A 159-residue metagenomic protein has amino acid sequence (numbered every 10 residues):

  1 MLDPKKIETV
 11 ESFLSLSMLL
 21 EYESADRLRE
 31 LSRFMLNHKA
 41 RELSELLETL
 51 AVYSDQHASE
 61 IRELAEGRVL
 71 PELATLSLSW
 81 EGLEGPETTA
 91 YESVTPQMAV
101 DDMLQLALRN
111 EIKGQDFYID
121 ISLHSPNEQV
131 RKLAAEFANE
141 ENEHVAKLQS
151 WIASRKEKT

Functional and structural regions predicted by a protein language model:
M1-K5: Short, charged/polar, low-complexity loop and linker segments that flank or interrupt alpha-helical bundles
K6-H38, D101-H124: Alpha-helical bundle segments that constitute or directly flank the non-heme di-iron/ferroxidase center
E8-E11, T88-D101, A153-T159: Membrane-interacting alpha-helical segments
L20-L28, L47-I61, N110-G114, F137-L148: Alpha-helical transition-metal enzyme core signature, strongest for iron centers
D26, R41, E45, E128-K132: Short, solvent-exposed positions on alpha-helices
K39, I61, A65-R68, E72 (+3 more regions): Leucine-rich amphipathic alpha-helices with coiled-coil/heptad-repeat character
E63-M98: Carboxylate-rich helix-loop segments that flank metal/cofactor sites and access channels in metalloenzymes
G114-T159: Preference for long, well-ordered alpha-helical segments
